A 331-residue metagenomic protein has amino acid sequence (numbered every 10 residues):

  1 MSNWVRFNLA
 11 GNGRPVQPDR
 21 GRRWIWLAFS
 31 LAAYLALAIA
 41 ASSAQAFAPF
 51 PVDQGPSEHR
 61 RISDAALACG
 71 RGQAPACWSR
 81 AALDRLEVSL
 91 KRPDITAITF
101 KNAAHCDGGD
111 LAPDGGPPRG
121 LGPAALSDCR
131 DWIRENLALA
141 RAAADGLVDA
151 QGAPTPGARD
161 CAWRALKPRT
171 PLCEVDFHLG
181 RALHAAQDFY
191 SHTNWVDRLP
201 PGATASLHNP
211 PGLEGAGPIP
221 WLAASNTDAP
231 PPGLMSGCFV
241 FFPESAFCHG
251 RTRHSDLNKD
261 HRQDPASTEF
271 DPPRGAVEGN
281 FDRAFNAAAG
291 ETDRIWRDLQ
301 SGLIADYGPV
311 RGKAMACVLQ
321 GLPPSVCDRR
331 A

Functional and structural regions predicted by a protein language model:
M1-G21: N-terminal secretory signal peptides that target proteins for export/translocation
R14-D19, A186, N226, H254: Intrinsically disordered, low-complexity regulatory regions of eukaryotic regulatory proteins
G21, S63, D188: Alpha-helical and His/Cys-centered functional microenvironments
R22-W26: N-terminal Sec-pathway targeting helices
A28-A40: Bacterial N-terminal signal peptides
S43-G180, H192-A331: N-terminal, motif-rich segments that launch catalysis or mediate targeting to/interaction with membranes, typified by
R181, A185, F189: Catalytic glutamate of the conserved HExxH
